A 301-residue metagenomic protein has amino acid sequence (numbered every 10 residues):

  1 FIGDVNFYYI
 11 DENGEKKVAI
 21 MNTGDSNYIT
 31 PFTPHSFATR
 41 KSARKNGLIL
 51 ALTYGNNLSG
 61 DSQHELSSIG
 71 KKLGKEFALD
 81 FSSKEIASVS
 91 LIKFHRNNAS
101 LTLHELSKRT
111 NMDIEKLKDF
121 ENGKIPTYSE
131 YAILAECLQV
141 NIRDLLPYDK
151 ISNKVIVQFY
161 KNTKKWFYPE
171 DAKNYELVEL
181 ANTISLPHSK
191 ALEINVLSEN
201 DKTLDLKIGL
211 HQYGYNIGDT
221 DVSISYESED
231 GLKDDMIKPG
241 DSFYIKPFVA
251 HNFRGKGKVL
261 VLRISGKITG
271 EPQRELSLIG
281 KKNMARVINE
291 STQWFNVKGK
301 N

Functional and structural regions predicted by a protein language model:
F1-E12, V196-D230, P239-D241: Glycine- and acidic-residue-biased ligand/ion/polar-headgroup-sensing regions
D11-F32, L180, Y226-V249: Short acidic-glycine-tyrosine-enriched beta hairpin
S26-Y28, S42-Q63, H188-I194, Y244 (+2 more regions): A short hydrophobic beta-strand segment most commonly corresponding to one strand of the jelly-roll/cupin
K71-A99: A short, Lys/Arg-rich alpha-helix, primarily the initiator
I92, L103, I114, Y128-Y131: Helix-turn-helix DNA-binding elements, focusing on the entry/boundary residues of the two helices that contact DNA
N97-D119: Short alpha-helical DNA-recognition segment
N122-E136: Short, basic-rich loop-to-helix N-cap that marks the start of a DNA-contacting helix
I133-V196, G280-N301: A short, N-terminal "cap"/entry segment at the start of jelly-roll beta-barrel domains of the cupin/DSBH fold
